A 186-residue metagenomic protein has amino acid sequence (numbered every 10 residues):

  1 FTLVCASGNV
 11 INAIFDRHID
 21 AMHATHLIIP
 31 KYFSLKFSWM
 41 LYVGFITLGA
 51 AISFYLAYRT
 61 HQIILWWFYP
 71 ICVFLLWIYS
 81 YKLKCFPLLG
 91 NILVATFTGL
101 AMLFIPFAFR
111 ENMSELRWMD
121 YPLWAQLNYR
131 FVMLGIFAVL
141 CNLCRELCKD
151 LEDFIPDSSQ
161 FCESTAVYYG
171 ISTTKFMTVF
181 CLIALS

Functional and structural regions predicted by a protein language model:
F1-F15, G49-A50, I63-W77, L123-C148: Membrane-embedded alpha-helical segments that form the functional core of polytopic membrane enzymes, especially those
A13-R17, P87-I92, R110-M119, L151-I155: A cytosolic-side transmembrane-helix exit/cap motif
R17-I63, Y69, F161-S186: Multi-pass membrane catalytic core of lipid/isoprenoid biosynthesis enzymes
K31, I92-R110, A166-I171: Small-residue-rich segments of transmembrane alpha-helices in multi-pass membrane proteins, especially helix faces
L41-V43, F86, G90-A95: Membrane-interface loop-to-helix entry segments
I46, Y81, G99-L100, M113-S186: C-terminal membrane-associated helical module and adjoining short loops/tails
G49-A57, L76-S80, A101-F109: Structural signal for membrane-spanning alpha-helices in multi-pass inner-membrane proteins, emphasizing helix cores
A57-T60, S80-L89: Membrane-interface helix caps and helix-loop-helix hairpins in membrane proteins
